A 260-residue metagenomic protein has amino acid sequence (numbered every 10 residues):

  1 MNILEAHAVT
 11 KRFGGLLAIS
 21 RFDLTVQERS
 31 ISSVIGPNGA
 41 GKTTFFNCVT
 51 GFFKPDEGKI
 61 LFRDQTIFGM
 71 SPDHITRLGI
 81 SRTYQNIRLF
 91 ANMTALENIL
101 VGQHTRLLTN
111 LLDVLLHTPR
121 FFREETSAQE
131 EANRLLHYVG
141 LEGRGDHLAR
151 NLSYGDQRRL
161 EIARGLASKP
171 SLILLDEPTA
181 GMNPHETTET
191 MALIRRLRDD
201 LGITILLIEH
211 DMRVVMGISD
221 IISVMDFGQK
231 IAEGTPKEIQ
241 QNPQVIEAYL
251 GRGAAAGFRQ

Functional and structural regions predicted by a protein language model:
M1-Q260: Glycine-rich phosphate-binding loops of nucleotide-dependent enzymes
